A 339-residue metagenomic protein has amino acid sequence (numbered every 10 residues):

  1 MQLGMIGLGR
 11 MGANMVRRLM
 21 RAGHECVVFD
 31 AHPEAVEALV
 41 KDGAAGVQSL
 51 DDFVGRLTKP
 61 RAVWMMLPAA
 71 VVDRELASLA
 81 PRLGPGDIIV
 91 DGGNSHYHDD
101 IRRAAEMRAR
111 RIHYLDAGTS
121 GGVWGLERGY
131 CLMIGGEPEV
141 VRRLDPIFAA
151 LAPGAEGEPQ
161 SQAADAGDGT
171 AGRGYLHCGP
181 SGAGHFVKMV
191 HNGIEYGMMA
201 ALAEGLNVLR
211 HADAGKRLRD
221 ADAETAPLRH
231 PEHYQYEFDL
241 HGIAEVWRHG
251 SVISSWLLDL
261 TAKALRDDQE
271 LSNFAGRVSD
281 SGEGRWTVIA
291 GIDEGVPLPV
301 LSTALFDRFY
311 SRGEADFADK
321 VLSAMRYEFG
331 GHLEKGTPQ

Functional and structural regions predicted by a protein language model:
M1-A62, G86, V123-L126, Y327: NAD(P)+-binding Rossmann beta1-loop-alpha1 motif at the extreme N-terminus of oxidoreductases
C26, G46, I89, H113-L115 (+1 more regions): Hydrophobic beta-strand scaffold residues
V63-L79, H96-D99: Beta-loop-alpha module in the N-terminal Rossmann-like domain of NAD(P)-dependent dehydrogenases, especially those
L67-A69, N94, T119, A152: Short glycine-/small-residue-rich Rossmann-like dinucleotide-binding loops
P85-I88, G92-V141: Rossmann-fold NAD(P)-binding glycine/threonine-rich loop
M133, R143, A155-H332: Helical "substrate-binding/catalytic lid" subdomain of Rossmann-like NAD(P)-dependent dehydrogenases/reductases
E139-L151: Phosphate/pyrophosphate-binding betaalpha-module
